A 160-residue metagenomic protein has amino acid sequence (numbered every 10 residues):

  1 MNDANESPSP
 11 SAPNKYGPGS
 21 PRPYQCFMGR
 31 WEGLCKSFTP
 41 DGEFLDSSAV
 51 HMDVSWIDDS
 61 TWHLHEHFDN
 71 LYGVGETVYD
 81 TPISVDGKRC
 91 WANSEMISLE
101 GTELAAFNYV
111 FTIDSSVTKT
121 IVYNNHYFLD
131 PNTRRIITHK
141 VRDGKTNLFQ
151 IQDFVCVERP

Functional and structural regions predicted by a protein language model:
M1-L64, D69-E76, I137, R142-P160: Amphipathic/hydrophobic helical signal segments and adjacent flexible N-terminal regions that mediate secretion
N2-P13, C90-P160: Beta-sheet ligand-binding and adhesion/scaffold domains
W56-I57, S84-V85, F128-L129: Generic beta-strand structural signal
H67-G101: Helix-adjacent hinge/juxtasegments
